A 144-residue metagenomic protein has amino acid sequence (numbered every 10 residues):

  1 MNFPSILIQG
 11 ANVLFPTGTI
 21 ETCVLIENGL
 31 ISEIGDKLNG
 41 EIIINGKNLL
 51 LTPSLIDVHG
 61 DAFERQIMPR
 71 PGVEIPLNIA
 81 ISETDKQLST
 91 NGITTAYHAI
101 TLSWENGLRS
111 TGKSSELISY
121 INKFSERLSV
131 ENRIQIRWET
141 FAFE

Functional and structural regions predicted by a protein language model:
M1-L7, N12-T52: Histidine-rich, glycine-flanked metal-binding segment
N2-P4, N39-G40, I93-T94, R127-E131: Short coil/turn connectors at secondary-structure junctions
V13, L51, I67, W138-T140: Hydrophobic pocket-lining residues within nucleotide cofactor-binding pockets
T17, E64-M68, A142-E144: Active-site-proximal flexible loops/turns
L25, D57, R133: Short, conserved beta-strand segments within well-ordered enzyme catalytic domains that often line or immediately flank
I44, H98, I134-I136: General beta-strand structural signal in soluble alpha/beta enzymes
K47-E116: Metal-associated gating/positioning segment near the N- to mid-region
L102-E144: Metal-coordinating catalytic core of metallo-dependent amide/deamination hydrolases
